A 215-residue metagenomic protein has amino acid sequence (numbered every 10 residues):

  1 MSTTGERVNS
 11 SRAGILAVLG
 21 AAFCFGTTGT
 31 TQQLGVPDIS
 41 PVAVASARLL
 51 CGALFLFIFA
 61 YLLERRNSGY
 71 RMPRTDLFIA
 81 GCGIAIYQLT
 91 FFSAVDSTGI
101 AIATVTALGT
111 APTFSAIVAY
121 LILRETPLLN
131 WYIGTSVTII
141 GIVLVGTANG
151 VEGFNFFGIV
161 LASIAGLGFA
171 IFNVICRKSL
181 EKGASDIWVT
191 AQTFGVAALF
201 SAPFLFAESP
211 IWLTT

Functional and structural regions predicted by a protein language model:
M1-A47, G52, C82, I86-T90 (+2 more regions): Glycine-/small-residue-enriched transmembrane alpha-helix faces in small-molecule transporters and effluxers
G20, A47, I79, T106-A107 (+4 more regions): Hydrophobic core positions of alpha-helical segments in small-molecule transporters and transporter systems
C24, T28-G29, Y61-A103, A107 (+2 more regions): Specific transmembrane alpha-helical segments of multi-pass solute transporters/efflux pumps, especially DMT/EamA
A43-L54, F92-T126, W131, A165: Specific alpha-helical transmembrane segments that line the substrate/conduction pathway and gating interfaces
A47, L89, A103-T110, C176-A198: Helix-helix packing/entry segments at the starts of transmembrane helices
L56, A60, I84, P127-A148 (+3 more regions): Hydrophobic transmembrane alpha-helices of multi-pass small-molecule transport proteins
R71-P73, A107, R124-L144, E152-I159: Loop-to-transmembrane alpha-helix entry segments
I86-D96, I142-V151, A197-W212: Hydrophobic alpha-helical transmembrane segments in multi-pass integral membrane proteins
